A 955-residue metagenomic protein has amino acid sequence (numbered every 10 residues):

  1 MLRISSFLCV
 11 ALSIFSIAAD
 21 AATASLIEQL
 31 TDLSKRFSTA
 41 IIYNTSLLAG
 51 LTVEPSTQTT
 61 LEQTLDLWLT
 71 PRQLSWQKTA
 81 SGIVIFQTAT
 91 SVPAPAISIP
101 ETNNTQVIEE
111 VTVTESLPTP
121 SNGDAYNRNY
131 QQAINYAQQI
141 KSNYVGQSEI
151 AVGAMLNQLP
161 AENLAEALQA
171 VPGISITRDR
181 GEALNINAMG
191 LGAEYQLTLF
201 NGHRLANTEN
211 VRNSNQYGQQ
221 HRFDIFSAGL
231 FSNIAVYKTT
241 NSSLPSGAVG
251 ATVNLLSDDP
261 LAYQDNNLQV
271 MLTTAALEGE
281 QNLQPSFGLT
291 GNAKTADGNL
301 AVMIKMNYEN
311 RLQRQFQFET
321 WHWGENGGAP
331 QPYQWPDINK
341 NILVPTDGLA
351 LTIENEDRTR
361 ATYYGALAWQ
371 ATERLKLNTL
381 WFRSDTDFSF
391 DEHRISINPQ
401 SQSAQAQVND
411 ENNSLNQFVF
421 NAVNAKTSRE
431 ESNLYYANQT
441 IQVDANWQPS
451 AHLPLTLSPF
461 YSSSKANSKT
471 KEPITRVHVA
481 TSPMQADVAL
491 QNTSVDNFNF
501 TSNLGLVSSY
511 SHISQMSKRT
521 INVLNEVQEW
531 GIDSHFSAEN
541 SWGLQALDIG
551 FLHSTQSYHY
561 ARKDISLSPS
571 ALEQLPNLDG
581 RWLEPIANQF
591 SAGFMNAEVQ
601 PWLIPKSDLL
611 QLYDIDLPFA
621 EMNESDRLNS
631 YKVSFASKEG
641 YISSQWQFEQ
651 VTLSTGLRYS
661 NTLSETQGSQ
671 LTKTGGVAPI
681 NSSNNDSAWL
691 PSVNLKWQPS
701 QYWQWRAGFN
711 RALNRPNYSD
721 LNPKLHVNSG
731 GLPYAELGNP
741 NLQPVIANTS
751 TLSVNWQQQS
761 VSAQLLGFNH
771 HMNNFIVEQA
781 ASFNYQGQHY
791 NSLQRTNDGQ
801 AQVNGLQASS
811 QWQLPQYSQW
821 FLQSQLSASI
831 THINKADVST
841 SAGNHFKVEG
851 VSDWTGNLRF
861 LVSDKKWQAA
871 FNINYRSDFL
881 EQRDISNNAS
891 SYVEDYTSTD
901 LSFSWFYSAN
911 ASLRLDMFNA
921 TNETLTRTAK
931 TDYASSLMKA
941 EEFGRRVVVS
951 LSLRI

Functional and structural regions predicted by a protein language model:
A19-P95: N-terminal export/assembly leaders
L30, S34-F37, A89-N157: Short, acidic, small-residue-rich periplasmic hinge/interaction motif at the N-terminus of Gram-negative outer-membrane
Y136-K141, V145-S148, A165-T208: Extracytoplasmic beta-strand/coil segments of soluble accessory domains associated with Gram-negative outer-membrane
R204, E209, S557, Q701-T749 (+4 more regions): Surface-exposed extracellular loop regions of Gram-negative outer-membrane beta-barrel proteins, predominantly
N213-Q220, G229-V236, S243-Q334, N355-Y363 (+2 more regions): Outer-membrane beta-barrel translocator/receptor signature
V423, T427-E430, Y436-N438, S625 (+7 more regions): Outer-membrane beta-barrel signature, preferentially recognizing the C-terminal barrel domain of Gram-negative
S762, G767-M772, I776-F783, Q788-R883 (+1 more regions): Gram-negative outer-membrane beta-barrel transporters
Y875-Q882, S904-I955: C-terminal beta-signal and adjacent terminal beta-strands/loops of Gram-negative outer-membrane beta-barrel proteins
